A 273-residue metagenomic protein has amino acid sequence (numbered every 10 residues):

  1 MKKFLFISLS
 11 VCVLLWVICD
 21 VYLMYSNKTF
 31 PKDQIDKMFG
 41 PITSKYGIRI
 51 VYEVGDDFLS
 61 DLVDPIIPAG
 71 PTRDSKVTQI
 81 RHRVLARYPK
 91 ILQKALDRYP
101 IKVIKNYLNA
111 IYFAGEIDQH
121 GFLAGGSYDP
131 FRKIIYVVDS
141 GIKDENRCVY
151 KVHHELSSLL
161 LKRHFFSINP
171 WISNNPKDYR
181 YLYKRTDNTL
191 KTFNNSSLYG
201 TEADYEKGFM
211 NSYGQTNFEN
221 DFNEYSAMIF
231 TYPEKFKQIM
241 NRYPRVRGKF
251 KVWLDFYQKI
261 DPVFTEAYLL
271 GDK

Functional and structural regions predicted by a protein language model:
M1-V13: N-terminal Sec-pathway targeting helices
F6, D20-R83, F113, L190-A203 (+4 more regions): Non-catalytic architectural context of zinc metalloproteases
C12-Y22: Hydrophobic alpha-helical membrane-insertion segments, chiefly the h-region of N-terminal signal peptides
I42, L92-V103, L156, L160 (+1 more regions): Hydrophobic, Leu/Ile/Phe/Ala-enriched alpha-helical segments that form helix-helix packing faces
P68-F131: Auxiliary, metal-adjacent structural segments of Zn-dependent hydrolase domains
A110-K273: Active-site-flanking segments in enzyme catalytic domains
